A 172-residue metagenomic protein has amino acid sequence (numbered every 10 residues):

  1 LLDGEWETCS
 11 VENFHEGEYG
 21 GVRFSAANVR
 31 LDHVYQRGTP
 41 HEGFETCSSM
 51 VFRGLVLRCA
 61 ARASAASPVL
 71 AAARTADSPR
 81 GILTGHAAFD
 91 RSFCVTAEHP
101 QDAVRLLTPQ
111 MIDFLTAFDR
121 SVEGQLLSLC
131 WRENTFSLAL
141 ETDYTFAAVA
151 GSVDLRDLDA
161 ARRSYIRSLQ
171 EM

Functional and structural regions predicted by a protein language model:
L1-M172: Charged, low-complexity intrinsically disordered regions
